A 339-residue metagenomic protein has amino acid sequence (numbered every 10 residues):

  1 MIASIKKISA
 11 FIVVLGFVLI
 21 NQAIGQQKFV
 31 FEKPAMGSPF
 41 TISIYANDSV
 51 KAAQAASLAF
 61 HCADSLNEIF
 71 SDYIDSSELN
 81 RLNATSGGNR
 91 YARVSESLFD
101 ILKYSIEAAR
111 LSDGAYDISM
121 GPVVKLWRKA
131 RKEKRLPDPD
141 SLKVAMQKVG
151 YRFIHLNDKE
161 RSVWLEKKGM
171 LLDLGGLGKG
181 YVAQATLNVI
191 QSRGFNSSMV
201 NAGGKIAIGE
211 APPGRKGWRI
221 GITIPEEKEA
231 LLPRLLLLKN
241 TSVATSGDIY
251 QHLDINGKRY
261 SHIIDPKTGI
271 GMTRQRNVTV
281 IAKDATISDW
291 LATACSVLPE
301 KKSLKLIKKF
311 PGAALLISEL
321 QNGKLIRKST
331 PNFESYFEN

Functional and structural regions predicted by a protein language model:
I2-A10, A23-N339: Mature catalytic core of soluble alpha/beta enzymes
V14-Q22: Hydrophobic h-region of N-terminal signal peptides that target proteins for export in Gram-negative bacteria
